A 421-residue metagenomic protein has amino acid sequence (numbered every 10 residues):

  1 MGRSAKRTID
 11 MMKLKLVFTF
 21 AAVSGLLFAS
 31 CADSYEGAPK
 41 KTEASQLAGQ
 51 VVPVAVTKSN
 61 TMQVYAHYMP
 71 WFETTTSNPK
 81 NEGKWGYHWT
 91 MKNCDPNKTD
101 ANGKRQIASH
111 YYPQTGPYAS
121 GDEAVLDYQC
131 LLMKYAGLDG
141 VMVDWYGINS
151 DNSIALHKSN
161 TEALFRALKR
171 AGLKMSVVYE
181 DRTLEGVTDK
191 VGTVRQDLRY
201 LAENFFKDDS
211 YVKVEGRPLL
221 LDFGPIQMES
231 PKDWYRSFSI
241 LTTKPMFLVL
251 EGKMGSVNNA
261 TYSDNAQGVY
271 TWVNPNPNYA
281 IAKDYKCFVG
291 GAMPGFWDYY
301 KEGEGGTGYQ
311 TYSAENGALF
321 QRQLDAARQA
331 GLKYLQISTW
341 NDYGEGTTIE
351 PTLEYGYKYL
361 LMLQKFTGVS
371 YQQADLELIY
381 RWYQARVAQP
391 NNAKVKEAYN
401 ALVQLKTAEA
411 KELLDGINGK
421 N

Functional and structural regions predicted by a protein language model:
A5-F18: Bacterial N-terminal signal peptides that target proteins for export
L27-S30: C-terminal motif of bacterial Sec signal peptides marking the signal peptidase cleavage site
A32-A38: Bacterial lipoprotein signal-peptidase II cleavage site
P39-N421: Glycan-processing catalytic domains of CAZymes
